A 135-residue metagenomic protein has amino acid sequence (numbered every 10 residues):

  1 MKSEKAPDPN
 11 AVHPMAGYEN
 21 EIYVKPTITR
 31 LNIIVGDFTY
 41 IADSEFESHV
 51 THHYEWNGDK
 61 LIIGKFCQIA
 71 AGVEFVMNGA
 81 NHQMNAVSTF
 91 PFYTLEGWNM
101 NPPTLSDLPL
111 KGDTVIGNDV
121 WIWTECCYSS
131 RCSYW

Functional and structural regions predicted by a protein language model:
M1-D119, T124-C126: Domain-scale signature associated with acetyltransferase and cell-envelope carbohydrate enzymes
C126-W135: Low-complexity basic/metal-binding stretches
